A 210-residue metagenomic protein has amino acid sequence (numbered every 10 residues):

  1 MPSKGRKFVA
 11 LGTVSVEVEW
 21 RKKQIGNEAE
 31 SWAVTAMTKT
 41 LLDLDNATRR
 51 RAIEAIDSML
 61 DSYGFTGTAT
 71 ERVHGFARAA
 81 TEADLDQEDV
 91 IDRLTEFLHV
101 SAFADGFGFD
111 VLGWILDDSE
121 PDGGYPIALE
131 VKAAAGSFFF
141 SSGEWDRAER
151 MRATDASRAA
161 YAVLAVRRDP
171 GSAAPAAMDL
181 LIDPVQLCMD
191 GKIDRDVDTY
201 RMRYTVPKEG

Functional and structural regions predicted by a protein language model:
M1-A79: Interdomain/boundary linker segments immediately adjacent to catalytic/signaling cores
M37, V111-G113, Y125-A133: Conserved catalytic cores of phosphodiester-cleaving nucleases, focusing on short active-site segments
D45, L116-Y125, A156-S157, G171-P175: Short, solvent-exposed loop/turn segments that connect beta-strands within catalytic domains and beta-strand-rich
T70-G123: Active-site metal-binding core of divalent-cation-utilizing nuclease and nuclease-like domains
G108-F109, Y125-P126, A159-V163: Short, surface-exposed beta-edge/turn micro-motifs
V131-E144: Short beta-strand-loop-alpha-helix junction that forms the active-site gateway of nucleic-acid-processing nucleases
E144-D155: Conserved RecA-like P-loop NTPase helicase motor core
S157-G210: Domain-level recognition of nuclease-like catalytic cores that cleave nucleotide substrates
